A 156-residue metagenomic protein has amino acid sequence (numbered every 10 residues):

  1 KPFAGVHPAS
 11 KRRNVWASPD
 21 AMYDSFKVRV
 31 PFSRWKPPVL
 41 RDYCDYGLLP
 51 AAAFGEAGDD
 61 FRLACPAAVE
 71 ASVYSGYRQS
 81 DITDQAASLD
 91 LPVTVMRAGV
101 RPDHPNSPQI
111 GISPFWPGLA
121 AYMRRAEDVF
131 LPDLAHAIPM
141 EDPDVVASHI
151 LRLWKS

Functional and structural regions predicted by a protein language model:
K1-A4, N106-Q109, E141-D142: Short aromatic-enriched loop/helix-cap "lid" or pocket-rim segments at secondary-structure transitions that line
K1-S18: Flexible "cap/lid" loop of the alpha/beta hydrolase fold
N14-V15, S88-L89, P139, P143: Aromatic-acidic/polar surface patches that form glycan- and anion
A17-V28, L40-C44: An amphipathic alpha-helix signature
S33-R41: A short, aromatic/hydrophobic, helix- or strand-capping loop or linear motif that either lines the entrance/gate
P38, L48-Y122, E127-F130: Conserved serine/cysteine hydrolase catalytic core
D128-A147: Catalytic histidine-centered segment of alpha/beta-hydrolase-like enzymes
H149-S156: C-terminal alpha-helix
